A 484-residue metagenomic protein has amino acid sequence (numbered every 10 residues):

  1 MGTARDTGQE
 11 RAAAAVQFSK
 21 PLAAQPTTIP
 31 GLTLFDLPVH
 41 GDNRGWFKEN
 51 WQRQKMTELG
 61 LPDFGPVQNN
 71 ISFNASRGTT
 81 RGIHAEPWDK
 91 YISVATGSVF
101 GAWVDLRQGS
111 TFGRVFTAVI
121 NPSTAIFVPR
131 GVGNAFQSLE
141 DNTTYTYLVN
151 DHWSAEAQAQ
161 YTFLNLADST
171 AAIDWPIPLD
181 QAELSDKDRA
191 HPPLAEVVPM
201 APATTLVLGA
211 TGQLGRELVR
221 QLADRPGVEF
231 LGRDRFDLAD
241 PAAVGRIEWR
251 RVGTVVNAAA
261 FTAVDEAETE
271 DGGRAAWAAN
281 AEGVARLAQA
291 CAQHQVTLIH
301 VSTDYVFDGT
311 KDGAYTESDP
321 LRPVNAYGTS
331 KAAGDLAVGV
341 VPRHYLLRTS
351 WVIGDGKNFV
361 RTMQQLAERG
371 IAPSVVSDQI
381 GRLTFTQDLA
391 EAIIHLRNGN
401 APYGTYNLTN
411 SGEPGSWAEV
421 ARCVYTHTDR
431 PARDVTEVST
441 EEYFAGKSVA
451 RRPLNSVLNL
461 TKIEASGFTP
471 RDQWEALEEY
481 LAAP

Functional and structural regions predicted by a protein language model:
G2-I120, E140-T144, V149-P202: Non-catalytic, conserved peripheral segments adjacent to functional cores
D180-A203, R451-P484: C-terminal amphipathic/interface module of NAD(P)-dependent oxidoreductases and related NAD-binding regulators
P202-D224: N-terminal Rossmann NAD(P)H-binding glycine-rich loop of SDR-like oxidoreductase domains
L238-A279, A292: NAD(P)H-binding glycine-rich loop region in Rossmannoid oxidoreductase-like domains and their noncatalytic homologs
R274, A278, E282-R286, Q293 (+2 more regions): Catalytic helix-loop patch of NAD(P)-dependent Rossmann-fold dehydrogenases
L336-G381, Q387-D388: NAD(P)-dependent short-chain dehydrogenase/reductase
V375-I380, Y406-P414, A465: Glycine-rich Rossmann NAD(P)(H)-binding loop
A392, G399-S448: Mid/C-terminal beta-alpha module of Rossmann-like enzyme folds, strongest in SDR-family dehydrogenases/epimerases
